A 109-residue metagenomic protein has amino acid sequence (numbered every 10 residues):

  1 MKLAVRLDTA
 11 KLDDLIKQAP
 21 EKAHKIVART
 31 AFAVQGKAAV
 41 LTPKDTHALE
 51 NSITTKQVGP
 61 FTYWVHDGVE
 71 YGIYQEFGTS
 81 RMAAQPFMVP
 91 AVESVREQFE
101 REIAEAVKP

Functional and structural regions predicted by a protein language model:
M1-P109: Short, Lys/Arg-rich flexible segments
